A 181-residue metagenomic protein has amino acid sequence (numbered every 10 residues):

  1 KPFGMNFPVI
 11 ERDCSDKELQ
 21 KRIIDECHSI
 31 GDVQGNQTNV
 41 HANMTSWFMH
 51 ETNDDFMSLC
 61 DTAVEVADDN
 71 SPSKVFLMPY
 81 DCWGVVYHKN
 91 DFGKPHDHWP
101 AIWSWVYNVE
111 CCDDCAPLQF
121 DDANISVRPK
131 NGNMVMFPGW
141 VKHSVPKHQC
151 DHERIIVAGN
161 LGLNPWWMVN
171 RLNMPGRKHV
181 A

Functional and structural regions predicted by a protein language model:
K1-V75, P175-H179: Non-heme Fe(II)/2-oxoglutarate
V75-K147, H152-I156, N160-G176: Catalytic core of non-heme Fe(II) oxygenases with the double-stranded beta-helix
